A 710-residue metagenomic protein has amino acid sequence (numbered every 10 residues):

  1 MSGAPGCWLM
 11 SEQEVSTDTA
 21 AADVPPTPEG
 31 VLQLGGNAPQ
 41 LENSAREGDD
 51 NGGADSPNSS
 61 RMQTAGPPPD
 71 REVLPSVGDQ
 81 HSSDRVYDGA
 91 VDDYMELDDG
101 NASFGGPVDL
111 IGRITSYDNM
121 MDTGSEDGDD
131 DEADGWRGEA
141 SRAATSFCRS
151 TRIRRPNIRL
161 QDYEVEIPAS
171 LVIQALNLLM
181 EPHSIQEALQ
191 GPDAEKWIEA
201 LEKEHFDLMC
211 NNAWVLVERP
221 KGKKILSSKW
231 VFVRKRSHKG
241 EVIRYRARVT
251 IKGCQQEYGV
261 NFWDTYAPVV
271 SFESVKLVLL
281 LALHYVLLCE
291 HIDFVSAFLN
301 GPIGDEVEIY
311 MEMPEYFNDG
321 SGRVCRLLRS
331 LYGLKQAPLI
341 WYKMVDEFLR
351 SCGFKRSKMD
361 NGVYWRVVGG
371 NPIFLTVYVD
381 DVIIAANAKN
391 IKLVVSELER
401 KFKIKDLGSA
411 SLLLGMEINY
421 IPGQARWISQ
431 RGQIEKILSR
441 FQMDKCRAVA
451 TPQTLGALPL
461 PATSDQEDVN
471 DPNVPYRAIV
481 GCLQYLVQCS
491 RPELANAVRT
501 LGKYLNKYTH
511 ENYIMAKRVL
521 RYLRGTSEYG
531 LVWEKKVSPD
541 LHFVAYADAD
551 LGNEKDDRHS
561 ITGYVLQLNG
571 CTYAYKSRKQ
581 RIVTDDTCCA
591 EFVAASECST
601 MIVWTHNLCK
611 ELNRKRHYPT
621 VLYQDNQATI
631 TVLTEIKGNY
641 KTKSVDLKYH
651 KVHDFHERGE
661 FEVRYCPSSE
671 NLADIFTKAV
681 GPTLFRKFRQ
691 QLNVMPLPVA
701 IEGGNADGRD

Functional and structural regions predicted by a protein language model:
M1-E202, F206, S396, R400 (+4 more regions): Retroelement integrase C-terminal DNA-binding domain
P26, Q33-L34, Q40, Y504 (+2 more regions): RNase H-like nuclease module associated with reverse transcription
S103, R234-R236, L299-M313, K335-Q336 (+5 more regions): Catalytic palm subdomain of template-directed nucleic-acid polymerases, centered on the conserved carboxylate motif
A140-S141, T145, R159, E195-K229 (+3 more regions): Amphipathic alpha-helical blocks
E202-K276, L299, R356-Y378, V532 (+1 more regions): Conserved beta-strand/loop block within the catalytic cores of divalent metal-dependent phospho-transfer/hydrolysis
G253-E257, W263-E306, G322-V363, G369-A385 (+6 more regions): Conserved pre-motif C helix in the palm subdomain of viral-like polymerases
Q255-E257, Q567-V593: A short, polar/acidic, helix/strand-boundary loop motif
E273-L279, L331, L407-L531, P667 (+1 more regions): C-terminal reverse transcriptase regions that engage the nucleic-acid substrate
